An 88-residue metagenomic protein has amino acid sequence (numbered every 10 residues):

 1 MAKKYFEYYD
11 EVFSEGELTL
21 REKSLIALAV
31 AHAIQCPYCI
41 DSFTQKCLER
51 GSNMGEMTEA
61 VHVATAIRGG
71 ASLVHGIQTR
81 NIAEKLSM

Functional and structural regions predicted by a protein language model:
M1-M88: Hydrophobic alpha-helical segments
